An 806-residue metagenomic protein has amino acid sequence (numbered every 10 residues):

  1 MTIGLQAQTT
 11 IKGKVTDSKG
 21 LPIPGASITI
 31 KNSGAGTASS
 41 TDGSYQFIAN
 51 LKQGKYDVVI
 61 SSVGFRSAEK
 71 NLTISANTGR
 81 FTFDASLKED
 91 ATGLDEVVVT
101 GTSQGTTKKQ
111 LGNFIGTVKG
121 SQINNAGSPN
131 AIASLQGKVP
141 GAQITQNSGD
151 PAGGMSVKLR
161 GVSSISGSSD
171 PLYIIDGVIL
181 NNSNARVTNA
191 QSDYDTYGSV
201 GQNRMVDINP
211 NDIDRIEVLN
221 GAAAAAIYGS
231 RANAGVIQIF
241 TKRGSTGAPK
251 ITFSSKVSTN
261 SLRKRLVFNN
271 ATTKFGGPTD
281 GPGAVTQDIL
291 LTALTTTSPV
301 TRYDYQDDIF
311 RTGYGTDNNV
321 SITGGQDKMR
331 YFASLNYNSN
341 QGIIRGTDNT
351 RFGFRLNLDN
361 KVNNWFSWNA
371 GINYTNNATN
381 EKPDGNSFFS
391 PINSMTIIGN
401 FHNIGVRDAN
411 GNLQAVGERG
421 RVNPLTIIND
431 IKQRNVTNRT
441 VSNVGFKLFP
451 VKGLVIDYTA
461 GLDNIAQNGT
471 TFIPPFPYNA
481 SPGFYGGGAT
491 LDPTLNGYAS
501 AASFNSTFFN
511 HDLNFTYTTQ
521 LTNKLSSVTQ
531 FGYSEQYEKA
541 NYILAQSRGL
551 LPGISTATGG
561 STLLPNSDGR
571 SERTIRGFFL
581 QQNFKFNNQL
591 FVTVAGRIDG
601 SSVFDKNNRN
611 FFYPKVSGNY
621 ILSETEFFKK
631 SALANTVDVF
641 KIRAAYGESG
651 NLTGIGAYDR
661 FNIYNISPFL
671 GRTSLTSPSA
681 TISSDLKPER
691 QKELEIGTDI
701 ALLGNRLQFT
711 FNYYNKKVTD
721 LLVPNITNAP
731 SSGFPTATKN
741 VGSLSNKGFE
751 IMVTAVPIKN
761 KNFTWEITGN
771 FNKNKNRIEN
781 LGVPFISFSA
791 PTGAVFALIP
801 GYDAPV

Functional and structural regions predicted by a protein language model:
M1-T10, G54, R66: Cleavable N-terminal targeting peptides that direct proteins into the secretory/outer-membrane pathway or into
T16-L21, A26-K31, V59-R66, S75-N124 (+1 more regions): Short, acidic, small-residue-rich periplasmic hinge/interaction motif at the N-terminus of Gram-negative outer-membrane
S18-L21, A35, F47-N50, V98-N113 (+6 more regions): N-terminal plug
G34-S44: Short, acidic Ser/Thr/Gly-rich low-complexity loop/linker segments typical of extracellular and cell-surface proteins
R80-S86, G105, A131-A133, V157-K158 (+4 more regions): N-terminal periplasmic accessory domains that precede and gate Gram-negative outer-membrane beta-barrel machines
T117, K138, D150-M155, I165-P171 (+7 more regions): Residues embedded in well-ordered regular secondary structure
I123, D170, G313-T316, R351 (+4 more regions): Extracellular/periplasmic, surface-exposed regions of secreted and cell-surface proteins
T252-T296, K759-V806: Conserved small-residue
